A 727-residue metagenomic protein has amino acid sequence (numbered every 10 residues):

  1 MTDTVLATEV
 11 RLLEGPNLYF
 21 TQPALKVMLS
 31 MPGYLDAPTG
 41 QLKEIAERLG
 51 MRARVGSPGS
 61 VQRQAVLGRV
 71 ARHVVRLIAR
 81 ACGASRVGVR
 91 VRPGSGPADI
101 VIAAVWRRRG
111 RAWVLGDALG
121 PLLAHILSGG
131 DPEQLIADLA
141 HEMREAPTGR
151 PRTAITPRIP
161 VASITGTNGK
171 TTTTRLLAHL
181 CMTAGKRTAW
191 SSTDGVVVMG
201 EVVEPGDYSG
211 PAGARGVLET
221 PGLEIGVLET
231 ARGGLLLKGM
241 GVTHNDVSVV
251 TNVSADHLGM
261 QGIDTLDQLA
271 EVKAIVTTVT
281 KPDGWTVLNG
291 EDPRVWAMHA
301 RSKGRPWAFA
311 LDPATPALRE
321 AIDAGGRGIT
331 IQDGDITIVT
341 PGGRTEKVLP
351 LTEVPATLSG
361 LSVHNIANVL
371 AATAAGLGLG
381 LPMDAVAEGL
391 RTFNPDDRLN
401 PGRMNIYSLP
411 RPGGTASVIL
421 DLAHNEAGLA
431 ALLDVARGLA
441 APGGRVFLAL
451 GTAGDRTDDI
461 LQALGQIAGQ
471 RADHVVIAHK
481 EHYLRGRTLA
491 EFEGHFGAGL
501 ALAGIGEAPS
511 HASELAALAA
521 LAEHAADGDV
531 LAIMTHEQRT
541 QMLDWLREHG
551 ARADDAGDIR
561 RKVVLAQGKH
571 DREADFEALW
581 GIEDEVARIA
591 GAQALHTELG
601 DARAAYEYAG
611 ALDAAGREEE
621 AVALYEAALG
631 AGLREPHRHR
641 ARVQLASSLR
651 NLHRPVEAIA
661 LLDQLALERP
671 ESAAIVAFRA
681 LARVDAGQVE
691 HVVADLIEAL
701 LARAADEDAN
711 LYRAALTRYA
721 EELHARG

Functional and structural regions predicted by a protein language model:
M1-A98, L377-P382, G389-G568: ATP-dependent carboxylate-amine ligase
G149-V198, V202: Walker A (P-loop) phosphate-binding motif
S209-E320: Flexible active-site lid/hinge loop adjacent to a nucleotide/diphosphate and Mg2+-phosphate binding pocket
I263-A270, G304-L429: Adenine nucleotide phosphate-binding catalytic loops in nucleotide-utilizing enzymes
G581-A587, S648-E657, A686-A694, R718-G727: Alpha-helical linker/edge segments of TPR/alpha-solenoid repeat scaffolds and analogous pre-/post-domain helices
R603-E668: Alpha-helical adaptor scaffolds
G630, V684-E707, T717: TPR/TPR-like (Sel1-like) alpha-helical repeat modules
